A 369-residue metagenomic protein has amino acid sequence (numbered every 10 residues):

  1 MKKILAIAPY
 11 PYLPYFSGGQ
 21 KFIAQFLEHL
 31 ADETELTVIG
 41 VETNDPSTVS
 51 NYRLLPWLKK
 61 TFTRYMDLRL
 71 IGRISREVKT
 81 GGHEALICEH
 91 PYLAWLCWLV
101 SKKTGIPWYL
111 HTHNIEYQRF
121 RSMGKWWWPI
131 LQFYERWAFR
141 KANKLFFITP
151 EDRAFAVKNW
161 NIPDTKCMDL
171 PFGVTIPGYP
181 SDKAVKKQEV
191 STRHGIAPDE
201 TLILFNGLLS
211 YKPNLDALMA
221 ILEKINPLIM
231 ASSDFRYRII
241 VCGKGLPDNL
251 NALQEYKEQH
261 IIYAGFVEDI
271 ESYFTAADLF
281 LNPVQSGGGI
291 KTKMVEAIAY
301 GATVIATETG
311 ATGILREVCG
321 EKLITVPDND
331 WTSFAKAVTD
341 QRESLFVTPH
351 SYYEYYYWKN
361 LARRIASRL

Functional and structural regions predicted by a protein language model:
M1-D45, G81, S232: N-terminal subdomain of nucleotide-sugar transferases
I4, S101-F120: Active-site proximal beta-strand in glycosyltransferases
F22-E28, I176-A252, Y263, V267-E268: Conserved catalytic-core segment of nucleotide-activated headgroup transferases in glycan assembly
W126-L145: Membrane-proximal helix-turn-helix segments that form the acceptor-binding/catalytic region of lipid-linked
N143, T275-G289, A302: Acidic donor-binding loop of glycosyltransferase active sites
E151, G173: Carbohydrate-associated surface elements
K293-E296, T303-E308: Short hydrophobic beta-strand element within catalytic cores of glycosyltransferases and related nucleotide-activated
E343-L369: A charged, aromatic-enriched C-terminal amphipathic alpha-helix characteristic of glycosyltransferases across folds
